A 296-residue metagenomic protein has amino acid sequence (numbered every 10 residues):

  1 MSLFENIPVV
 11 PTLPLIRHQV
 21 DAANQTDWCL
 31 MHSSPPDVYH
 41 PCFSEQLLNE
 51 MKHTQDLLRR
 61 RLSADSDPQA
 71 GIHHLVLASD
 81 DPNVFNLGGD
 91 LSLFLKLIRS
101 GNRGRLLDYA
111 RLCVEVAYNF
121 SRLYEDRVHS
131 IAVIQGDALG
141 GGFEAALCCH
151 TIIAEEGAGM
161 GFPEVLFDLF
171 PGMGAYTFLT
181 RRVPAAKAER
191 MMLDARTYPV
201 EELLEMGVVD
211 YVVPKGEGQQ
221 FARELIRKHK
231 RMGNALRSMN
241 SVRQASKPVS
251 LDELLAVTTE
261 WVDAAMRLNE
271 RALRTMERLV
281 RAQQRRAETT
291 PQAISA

Functional and structural regions predicted by a protein language model:
M1-V76: Conserved CoA-thioester-binding segment of acyl-CoA-metabolizing enzymes
D37, R122-R127, I131-D137, C148-G159 (+2 more regions): Crotonase-fold acyl-CoA enzyme core
M51-N102, Y118-I131, G157-A158, A293-A296: A structural preference for short, pocket-lining loop segments at secondary-structure junctions
L77, D90, A145-L147, L203: Hydrophobic/aromatic residues within transmembrane alpha-helices of multi-pass small-molecule transporters
R103-E115: Active-site-proximal gating segment of KS-fold condensing enzymes and close homologs
A117-N119, E144, L169: Phosphate/pyrophosphate-binding betaalpha-module
V209-A272: C-terminal long alpha-helix characteristic of the crotonase
R271-A296: C-terminal non-catalytic accessory extensions
